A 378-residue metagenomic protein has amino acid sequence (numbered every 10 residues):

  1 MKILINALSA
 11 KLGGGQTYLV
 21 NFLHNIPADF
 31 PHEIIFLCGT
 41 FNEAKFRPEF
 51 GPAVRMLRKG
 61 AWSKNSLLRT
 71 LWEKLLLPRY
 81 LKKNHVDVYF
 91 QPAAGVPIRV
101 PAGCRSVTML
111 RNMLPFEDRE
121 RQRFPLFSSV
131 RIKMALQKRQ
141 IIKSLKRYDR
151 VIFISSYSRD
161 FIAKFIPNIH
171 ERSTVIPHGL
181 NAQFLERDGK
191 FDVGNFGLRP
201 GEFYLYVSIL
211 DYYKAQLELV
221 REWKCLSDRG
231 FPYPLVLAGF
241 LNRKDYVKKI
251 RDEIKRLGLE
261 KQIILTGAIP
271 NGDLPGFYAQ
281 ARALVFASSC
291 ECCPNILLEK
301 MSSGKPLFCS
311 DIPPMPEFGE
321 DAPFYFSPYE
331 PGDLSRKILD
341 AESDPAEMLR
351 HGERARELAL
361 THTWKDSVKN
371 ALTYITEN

Functional and structural regions predicted by a protein language model:
Q16-H24, D211-C225, D245-K248, G332: A conserved mid-protein helix/loop that constitutes part of the nucleotide-sugar donor-binding site
P31-I34, P200-E202, Q216, V220-I264: A conserved nucleotide-sugar
P78-R79, V130-V151: Membrane-proximal helix-turn-helix segments that form the acceptor-binding/catalytic region of lipid-linked
L81, A268-I269, G276-A281: Short alpha-helical donor nucleotide-sugar binding micro-motif in glycosyltransferases
Y157, G179: Carbohydrate-associated surface elements
S289: Aromatic "clamp/platform" in nucleotide-sugar-dependent glycosyltransferases that forms part of the donor/acceptor
S302, P306-C309: Short hydrophobic beta-strand element within catalytic cores of glycosyltransferases and related nucleotide-activated
C309, F324-P331, D340-P345: Conserved acidic donor-binding segment of nucleotide-sugar-dependent glycosyltransferases
